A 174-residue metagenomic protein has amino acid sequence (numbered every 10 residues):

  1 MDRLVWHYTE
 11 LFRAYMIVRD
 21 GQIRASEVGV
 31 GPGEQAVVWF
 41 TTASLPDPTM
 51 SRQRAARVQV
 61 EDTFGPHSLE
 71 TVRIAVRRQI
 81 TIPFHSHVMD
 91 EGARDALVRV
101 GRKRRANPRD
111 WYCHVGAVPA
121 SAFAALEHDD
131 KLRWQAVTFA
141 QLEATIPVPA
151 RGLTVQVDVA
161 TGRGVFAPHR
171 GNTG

Functional and structural regions predicted by a protein language model:
M1-G174: NAD-dependent ADP-ribosyltransferases
